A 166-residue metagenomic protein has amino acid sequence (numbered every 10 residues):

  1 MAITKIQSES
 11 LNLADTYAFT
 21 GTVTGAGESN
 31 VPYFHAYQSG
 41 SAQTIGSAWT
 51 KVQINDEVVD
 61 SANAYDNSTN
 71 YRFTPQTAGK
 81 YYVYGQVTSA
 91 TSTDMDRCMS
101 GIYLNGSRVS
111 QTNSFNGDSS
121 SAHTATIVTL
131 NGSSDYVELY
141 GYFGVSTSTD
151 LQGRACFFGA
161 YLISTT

Functional and structural regions predicted by a protein language model:
M1-G27, Y71: Register-specific beta-strand positions within repetitive beta-rich fiber domains
G25-T166: Extracellular jelly-roll beta-sandwich "head" domains, especially the C-terminal globular C1q domain
